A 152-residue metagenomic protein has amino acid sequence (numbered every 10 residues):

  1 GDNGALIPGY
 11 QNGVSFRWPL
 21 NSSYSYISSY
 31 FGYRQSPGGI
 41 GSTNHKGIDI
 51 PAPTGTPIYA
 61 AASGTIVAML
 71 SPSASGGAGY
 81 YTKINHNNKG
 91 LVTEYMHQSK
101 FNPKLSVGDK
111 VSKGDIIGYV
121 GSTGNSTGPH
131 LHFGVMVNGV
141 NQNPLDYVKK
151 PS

Functional and structural regions predicted by a protein language model:
G1-Y80, K113: Surface-exposed, glycine-biased beta-strand/turn segments
S29, A52, A68, H97-K100 (+1 more regions): A residue-level detector for short acidic-glycine micro-motifs
G32, G55, N85-K89, N138-V140 (+1 more regions): Solvent-exposed coil/turn segments that connect beta secondary-structure elements in extracytoplasmic/periplasmic
T43-K46, A60-S106, P129-V137: Zn2+-dependent peptidoglycan hydrolase active-site motif and core
D49, K83, E94-H97, Y119 (+1 more regions): Conserved beta-strand positions that form and line the central face of beta-propeller blades
P51, P103-D115, G134-S152: Acidic, glycine-rich catalytic/binding loops that coordinate metals and/or anionic ligands
G64-L70, V107-G124: Active-site-proximal beta-strands of protease catalytic cores
S73, Q98-S99, T123, V148-P151: A generic structural motif
